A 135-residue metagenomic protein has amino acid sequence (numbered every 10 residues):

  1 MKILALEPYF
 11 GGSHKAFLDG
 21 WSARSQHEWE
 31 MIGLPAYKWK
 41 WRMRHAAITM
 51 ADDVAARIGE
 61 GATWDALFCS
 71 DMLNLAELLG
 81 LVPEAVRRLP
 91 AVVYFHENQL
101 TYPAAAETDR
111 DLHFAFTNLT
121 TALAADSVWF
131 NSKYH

Functional and structural regions predicted by a protein language model:
M1-K38, R44-W64: N-terminal subdomain of nucleotide-sugar transferases
L4, A55-E77, Y94, S127-W129: Short N-terminal targeting/anchoring amphipathic segment
K15-A16, A76-G80, P103-A104: Short glycine-/acidic-enriched loop or helix-start segments at secondary-structure transitions that form or flank
S25-Q26, W64, R88-L89, A125-D126: Short, well-ordered alpha-helix to beta-strand connector turns
V82-R88, T121-A124: Short, conserved loop/helix-junction motifs that constitute active-site signature segments in enzyme catalytic cores
L89, V93-F116: Acceptor-binding helix/loop patch of EC 2.4 sugar-transfer enzymes, predominantly nucleotide-sugar-dependent
D111-V128: Membrane-proximal helix-turn-helix segments that form the acceptor-binding/catalytic region of lipid-linked
Y134: Carbohydrate-associated surface elements
